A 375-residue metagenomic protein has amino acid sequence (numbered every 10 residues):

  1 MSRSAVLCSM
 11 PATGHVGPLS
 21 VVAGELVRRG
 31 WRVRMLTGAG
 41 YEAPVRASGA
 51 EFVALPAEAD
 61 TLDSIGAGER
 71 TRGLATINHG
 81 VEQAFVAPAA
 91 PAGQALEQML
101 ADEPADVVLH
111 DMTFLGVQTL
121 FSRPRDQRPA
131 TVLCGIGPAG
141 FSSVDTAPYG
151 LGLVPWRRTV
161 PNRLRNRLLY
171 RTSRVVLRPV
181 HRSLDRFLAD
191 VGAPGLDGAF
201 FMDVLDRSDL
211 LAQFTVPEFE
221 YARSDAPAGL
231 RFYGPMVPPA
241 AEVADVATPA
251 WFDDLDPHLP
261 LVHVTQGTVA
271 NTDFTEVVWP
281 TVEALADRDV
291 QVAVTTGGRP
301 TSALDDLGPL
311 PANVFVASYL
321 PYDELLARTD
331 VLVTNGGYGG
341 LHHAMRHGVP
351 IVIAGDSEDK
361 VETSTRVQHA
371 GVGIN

Functional and structural regions predicted by a protein language model:
M1-V53: N-terminal subdomain of nucleotide-sugar transferases
A23, A317-R366: A donor-sugar binding/catalytic signature common to diverse glycosyltransferases and related nucleotide-sugar
R34-G80: Conserved nucleotide-sugar phosphate-binding/catalytic loop shared by glycosyltransferases and other
A50, R125-A130, S208, V290 (+1 more regions): A short helix->loop->beta-strand "cap" motif at the edges of active sites that frequently abuts
A67-T119, N166-R207: Conserved nucleotide-sugar donor-binding subdomain of glycosyltransferases
A87-R163, Q213, E218-E220: Conserved nucleotide-sugar donor-interacting segment of glycosyltransferase catalytic cores, predominantly GT-B
F214-V331: Donor-nucleotide binding loops and adjacent catalytic segments primarily of GT-B fold Leloir glycosyltransferases
V314, I351, H369-N375: A short acidic/histidine/glycine-rich donor-binding loop in glycosyltransferase catalytic cores
